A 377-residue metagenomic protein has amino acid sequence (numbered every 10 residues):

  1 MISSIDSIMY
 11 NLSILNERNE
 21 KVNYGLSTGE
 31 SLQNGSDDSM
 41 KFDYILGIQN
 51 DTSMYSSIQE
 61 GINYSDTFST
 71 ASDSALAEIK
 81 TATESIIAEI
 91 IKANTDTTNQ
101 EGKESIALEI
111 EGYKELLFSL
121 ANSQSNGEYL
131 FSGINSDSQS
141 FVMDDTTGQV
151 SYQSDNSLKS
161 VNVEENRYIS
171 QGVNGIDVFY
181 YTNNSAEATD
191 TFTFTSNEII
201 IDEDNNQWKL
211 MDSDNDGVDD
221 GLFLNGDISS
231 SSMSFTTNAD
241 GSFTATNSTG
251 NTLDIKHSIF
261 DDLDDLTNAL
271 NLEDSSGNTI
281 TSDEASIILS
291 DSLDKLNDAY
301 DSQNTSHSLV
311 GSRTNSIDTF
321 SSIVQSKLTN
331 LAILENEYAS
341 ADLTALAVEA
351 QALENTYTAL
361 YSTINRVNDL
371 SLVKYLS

Functional and structural regions predicted by a protein language model:
M1-S140, N271-S275, T279-S377: Amphipathic alpha-helical polymerization modules
Q139-E284: Cysteine-poor, low-complexity segments in flexible/peripheral regions
